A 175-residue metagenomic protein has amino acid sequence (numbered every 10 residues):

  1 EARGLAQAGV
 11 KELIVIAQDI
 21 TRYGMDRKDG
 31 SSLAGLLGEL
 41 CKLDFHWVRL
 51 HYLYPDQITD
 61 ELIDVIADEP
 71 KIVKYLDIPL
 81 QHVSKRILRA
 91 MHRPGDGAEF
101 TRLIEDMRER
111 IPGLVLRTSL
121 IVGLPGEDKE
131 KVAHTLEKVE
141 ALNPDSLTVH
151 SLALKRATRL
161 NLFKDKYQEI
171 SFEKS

Functional and structural regions predicted by a protein language model:
A2, I63, E130-E137: Short, acidic/polar
A2-G9, I72, L88, E137 (+2 more regions): Solvent-exposed, well-ordered amphipathic alpha-helical segments that flank/support binding or catalytic loops
Q7-D128: Conserved SAM/AdoMet-binding glycine-rich loop
C41, P55, R102-V115, L124 (+1 more regions): Auxiliary Fe-S-binding modules of radical SAM enzymes
